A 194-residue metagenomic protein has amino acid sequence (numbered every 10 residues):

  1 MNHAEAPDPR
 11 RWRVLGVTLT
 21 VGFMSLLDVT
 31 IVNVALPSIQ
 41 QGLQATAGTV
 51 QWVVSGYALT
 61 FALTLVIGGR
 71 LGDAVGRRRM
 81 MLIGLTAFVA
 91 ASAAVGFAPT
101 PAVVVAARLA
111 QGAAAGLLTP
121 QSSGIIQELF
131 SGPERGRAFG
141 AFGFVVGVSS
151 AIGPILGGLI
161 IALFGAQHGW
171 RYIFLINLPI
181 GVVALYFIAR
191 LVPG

Functional and structural regions predicted by a protein language model:
N2-A189: Transmembrane-helix bundle of Major Facilitator Superfamily
R190-G194: Short, intrinsically disordered, charge-balanced linker/junction segments flanking boundaries in proteins
